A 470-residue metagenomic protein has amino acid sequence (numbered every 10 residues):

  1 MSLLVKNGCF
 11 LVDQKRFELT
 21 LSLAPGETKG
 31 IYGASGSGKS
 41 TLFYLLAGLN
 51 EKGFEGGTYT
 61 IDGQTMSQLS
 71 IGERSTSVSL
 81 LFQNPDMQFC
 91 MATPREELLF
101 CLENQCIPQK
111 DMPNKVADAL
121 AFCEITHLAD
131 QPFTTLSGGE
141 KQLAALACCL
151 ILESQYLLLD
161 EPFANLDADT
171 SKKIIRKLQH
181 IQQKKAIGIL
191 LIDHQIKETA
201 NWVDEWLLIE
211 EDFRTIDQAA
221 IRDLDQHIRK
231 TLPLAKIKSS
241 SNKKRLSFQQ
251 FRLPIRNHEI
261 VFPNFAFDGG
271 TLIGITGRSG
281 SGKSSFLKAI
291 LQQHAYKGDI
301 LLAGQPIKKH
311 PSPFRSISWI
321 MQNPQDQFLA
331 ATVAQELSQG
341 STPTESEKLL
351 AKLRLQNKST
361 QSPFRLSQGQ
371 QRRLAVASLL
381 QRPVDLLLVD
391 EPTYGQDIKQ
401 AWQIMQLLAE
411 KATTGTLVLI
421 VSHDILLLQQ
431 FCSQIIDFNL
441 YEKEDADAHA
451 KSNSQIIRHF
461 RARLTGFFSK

Functional and structural regions predicted by a protein language model:
Y32-A34, T276-R278: The feature captures the beta-strand-to-loop junction immediately N-terminal to the Walker
T65-S79, P306-S318: ABC ATPase NBD coupling module
D111-L128, T344-K358: Conserved ABC ATPase "signature" region
P132-L136, E140, S362-L366, Q370: Conserved ABC ATPase signature
L146-A147, V376: Hydrophobic anchor residue at the start of the ABC signature
L157-E161, L387-E391: Catalytic Walker B motif of ABC-type/P-loop ATPase nucleotide-binding domains
I192-H194, S422-H423: H-loop/switch region of ABC-family ATPase nucleotide-binding domains
